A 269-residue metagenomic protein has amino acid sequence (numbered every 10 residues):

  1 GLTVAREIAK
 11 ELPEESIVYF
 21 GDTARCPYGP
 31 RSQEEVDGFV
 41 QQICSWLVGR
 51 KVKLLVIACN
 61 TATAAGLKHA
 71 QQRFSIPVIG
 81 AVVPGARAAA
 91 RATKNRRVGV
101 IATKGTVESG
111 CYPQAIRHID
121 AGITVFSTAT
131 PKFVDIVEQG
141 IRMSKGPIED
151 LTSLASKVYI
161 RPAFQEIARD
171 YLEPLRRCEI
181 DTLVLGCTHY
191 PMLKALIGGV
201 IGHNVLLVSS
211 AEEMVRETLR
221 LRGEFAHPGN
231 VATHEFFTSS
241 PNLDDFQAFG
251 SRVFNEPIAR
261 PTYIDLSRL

Functional and structural regions predicted by a protein language model:
G1-L269: Non-catalytic structural scaffold of enzyme domains
